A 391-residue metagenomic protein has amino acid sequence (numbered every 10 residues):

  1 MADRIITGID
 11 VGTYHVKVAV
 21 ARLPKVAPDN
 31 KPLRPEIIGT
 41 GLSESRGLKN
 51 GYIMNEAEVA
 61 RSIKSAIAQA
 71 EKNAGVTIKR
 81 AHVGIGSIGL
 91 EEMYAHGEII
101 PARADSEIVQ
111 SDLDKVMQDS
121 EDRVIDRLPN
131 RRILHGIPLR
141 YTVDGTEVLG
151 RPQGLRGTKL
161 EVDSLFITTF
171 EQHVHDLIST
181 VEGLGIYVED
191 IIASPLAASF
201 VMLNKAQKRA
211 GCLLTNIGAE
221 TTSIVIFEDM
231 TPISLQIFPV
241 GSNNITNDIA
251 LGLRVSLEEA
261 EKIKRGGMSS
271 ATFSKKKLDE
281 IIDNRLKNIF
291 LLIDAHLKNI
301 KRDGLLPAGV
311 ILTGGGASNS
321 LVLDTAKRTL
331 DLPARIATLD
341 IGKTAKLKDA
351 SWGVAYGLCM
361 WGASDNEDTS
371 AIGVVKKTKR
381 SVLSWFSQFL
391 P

Functional and structural regions predicted by a protein language model:
M1-L213, T231-I233, S242, G267-D283 (+4 more regions): Nucleotide/phosphate-binding catalytic cleft detector across ATP-hydrolyzing and phosphate-transferring enzymes
Y14, T169, L305-T329: Glycine-rich phosphate-binding loops at beta-strand->alpha-helix junctions
V16, S199-F200, I217-V225, N319-S320: Short glycine/serine/threonine-rich phosphate/pyrophosphate-binding segments that cradle anionic phosphate groups
E36, G218-E220, T325-L339: Acidic-glycine-rich active-site phosphate/pyrophosphate-binding loop
V109-D114, T329-A355: Conserved phosphate-binding/catalytic loops in two-lobed NTP-binding clefts
I217, R285-D294: A general structural motif
V225-I263: Metal-dependent phosphodiester-processing active-site neighborhood
H296-G304, A308-G315, R335-I341: Hydrophobic alpha-helical bundle architecture
